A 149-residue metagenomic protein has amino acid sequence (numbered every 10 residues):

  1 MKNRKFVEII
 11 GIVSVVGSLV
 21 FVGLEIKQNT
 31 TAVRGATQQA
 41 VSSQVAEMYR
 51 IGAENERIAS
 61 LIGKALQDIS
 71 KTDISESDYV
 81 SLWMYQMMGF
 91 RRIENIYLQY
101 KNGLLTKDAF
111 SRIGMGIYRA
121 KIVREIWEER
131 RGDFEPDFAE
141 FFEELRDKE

Functional and structural regions predicted by a protein language model:
M1-K71: Membrane-proximal alpha-helical anchors
E54-E94: Extracytoplasmic/periplasmic/luminal assembly and interaction segments in envelope/secretory/respiratory proteins
D78-E149: An amphipathic alpha-helical interaction surface
